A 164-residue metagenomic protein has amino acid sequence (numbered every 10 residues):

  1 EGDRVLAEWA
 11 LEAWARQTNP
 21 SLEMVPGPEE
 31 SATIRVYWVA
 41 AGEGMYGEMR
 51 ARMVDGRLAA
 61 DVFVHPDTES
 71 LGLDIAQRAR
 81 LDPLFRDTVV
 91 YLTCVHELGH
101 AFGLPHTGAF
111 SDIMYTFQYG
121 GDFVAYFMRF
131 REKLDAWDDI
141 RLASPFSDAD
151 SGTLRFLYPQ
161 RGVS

Functional and structural regions predicted by a protein language model:
D3-F110, Y119-D122: Metzincin-family zinc-dependent endopeptidase catalytic domain
P20, G44, G152, V163-S164: A generic structural signal for solvent-exposed, polar alpha-helical segments
L84-G162: The catalytic-center signature of Zn2+-dependent metalloproteases
